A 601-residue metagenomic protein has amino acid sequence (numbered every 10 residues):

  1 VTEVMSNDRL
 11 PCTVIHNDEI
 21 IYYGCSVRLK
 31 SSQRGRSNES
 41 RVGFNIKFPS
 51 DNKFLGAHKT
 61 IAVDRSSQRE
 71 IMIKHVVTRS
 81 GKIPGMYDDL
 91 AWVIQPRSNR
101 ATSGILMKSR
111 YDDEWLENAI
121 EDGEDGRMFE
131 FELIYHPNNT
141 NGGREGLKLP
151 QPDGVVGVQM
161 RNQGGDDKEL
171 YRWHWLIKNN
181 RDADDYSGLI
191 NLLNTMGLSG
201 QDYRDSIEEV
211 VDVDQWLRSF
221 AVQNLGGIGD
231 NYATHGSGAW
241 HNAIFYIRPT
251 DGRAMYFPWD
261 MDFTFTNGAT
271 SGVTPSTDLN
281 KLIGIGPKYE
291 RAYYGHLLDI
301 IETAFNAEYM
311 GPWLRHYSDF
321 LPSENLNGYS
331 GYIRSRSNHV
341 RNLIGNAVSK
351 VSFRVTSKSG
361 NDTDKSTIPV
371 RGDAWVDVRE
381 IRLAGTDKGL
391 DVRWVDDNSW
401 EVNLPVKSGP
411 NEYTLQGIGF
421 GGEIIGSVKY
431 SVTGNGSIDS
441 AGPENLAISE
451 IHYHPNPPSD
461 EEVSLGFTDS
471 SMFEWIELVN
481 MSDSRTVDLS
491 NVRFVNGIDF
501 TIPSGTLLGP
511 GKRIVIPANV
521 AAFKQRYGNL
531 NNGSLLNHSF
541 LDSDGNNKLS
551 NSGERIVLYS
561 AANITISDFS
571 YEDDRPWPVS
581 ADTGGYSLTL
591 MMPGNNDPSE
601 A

Functional and structural regions predicted by a protein language model:
V1-M72: Conserved NTP-binding catalytic cores of kinases and kinase-like/nucleotidyltransferase enzymes across multiple kinase
E3-V4, E19-C25, Q33-G35, E39-S40 (+4 more regions): Middle-to-C-terminal accessory/interaction subdomains
G43-K53, H58-T60, R65-Q68, K82-M86 (+2 more regions): Internal "kinase-insert"/substrate-recognition segments embedded within catalytic cores of ATP-dependent enzymes
R354-T363, S449-E461: Short, solvent-exposed loop/edge segments of extracellular or virion-exposed proteins
K365-T367, R371-N435: Long, low-complexity serine/threonine/glycine- and acidic-rich segments characteristic of extracellular
F420, I438-A441, N456-E474, G497-P598: Solvent-exposed beta-edge/loop recognition patches
L478-D483: Asparagine-centered strand-capping/turn motif at beta-strand->loop junctions
S484-R493: Short, hydrophobic/aromatic beta-strand segments
